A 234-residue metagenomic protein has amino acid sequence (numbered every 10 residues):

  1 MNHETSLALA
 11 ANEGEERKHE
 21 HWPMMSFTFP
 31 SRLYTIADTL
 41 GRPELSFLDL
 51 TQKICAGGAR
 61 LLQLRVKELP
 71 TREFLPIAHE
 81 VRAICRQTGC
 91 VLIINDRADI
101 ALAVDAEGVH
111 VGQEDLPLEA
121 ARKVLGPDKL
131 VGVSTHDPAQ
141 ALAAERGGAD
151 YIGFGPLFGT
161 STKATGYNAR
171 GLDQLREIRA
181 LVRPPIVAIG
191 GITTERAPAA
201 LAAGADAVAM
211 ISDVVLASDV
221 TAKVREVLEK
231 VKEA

Functional and structural regions predicted by a protein language model:
L7-L9: Leucine-biased recognition of intrinsically disordered, low-complexity hydrophobic segments
E20-D115, K123-D150, Y167, E177 (+3 more regions): Conserved N-terminal beta1-alpha1 strand-loop-helix module at the mouth
K163-A164: Glycine/threonine-rich flexible loop motifs
G171, A188-T193: Glycine-rich adenosine-cofactor-binding loop
A205-D213: Short, electropositive alpha-helical surface patch
